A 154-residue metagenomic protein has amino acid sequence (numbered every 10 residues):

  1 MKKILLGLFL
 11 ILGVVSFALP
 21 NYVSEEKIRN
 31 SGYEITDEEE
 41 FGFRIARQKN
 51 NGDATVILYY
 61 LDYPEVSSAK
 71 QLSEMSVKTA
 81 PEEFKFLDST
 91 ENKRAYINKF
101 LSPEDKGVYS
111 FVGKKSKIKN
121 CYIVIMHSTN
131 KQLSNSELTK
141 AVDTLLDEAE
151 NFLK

Functional and structural regions predicted by a protein language model:
I4-V14: Sec-dependent N-terminal signal peptides
F17-R47, K78-E83, L87, A141-F152: N-terminal "mature-domain start" segment
E40-N51, R94-P103: A cross-family detector of function-defining hotspots
A46-E74, C121-S128: A short acidic-to-branched-hydrophobic micro-motif
Y63, S68-T79, S134-D147: Surface-exposed flexible segments
P81-K115: Signature of long, low-cysteine stretches enriched in small and polar/charged residues
P103-L153: Short, well-structured beta-strand
